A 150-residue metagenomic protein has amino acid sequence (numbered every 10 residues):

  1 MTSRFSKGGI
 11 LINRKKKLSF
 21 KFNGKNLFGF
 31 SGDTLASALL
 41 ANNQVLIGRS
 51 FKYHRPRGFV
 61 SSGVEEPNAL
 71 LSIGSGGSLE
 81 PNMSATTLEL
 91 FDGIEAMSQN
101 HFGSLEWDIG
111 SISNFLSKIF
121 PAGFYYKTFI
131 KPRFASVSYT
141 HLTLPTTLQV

Functional and structural regions predicted by a protein language model:
M1-I12: Charged, low-complexity intrinsically disordered regulatory segments in eukaryotic signaling
L11-N23: Eukaryote-biased recognition of intrinsically disordered, low-complexity regulatory segments
F20, A38-A41, V45-G48, V60-I112 (+1 more regions): Iron-sulfur (Fe-S) cluster-binding segments and ferredoxin-like electron-carrier domains, especially [2Fe-2S]
L27-S31: Short, contiguous acidic and Ser/Thr-rich linear segments
T34-A36: Short, structural beta-strand-to-alpha-helix junction motif
F129-S138: Helix-enriched interaction subdomains in cytosolic or periplasmic regions, typified by TIR/SEFIR signaling/NADase cores
T140-T146: Conserved small/polar residues in nucleotide/adenosyl-binding loops
